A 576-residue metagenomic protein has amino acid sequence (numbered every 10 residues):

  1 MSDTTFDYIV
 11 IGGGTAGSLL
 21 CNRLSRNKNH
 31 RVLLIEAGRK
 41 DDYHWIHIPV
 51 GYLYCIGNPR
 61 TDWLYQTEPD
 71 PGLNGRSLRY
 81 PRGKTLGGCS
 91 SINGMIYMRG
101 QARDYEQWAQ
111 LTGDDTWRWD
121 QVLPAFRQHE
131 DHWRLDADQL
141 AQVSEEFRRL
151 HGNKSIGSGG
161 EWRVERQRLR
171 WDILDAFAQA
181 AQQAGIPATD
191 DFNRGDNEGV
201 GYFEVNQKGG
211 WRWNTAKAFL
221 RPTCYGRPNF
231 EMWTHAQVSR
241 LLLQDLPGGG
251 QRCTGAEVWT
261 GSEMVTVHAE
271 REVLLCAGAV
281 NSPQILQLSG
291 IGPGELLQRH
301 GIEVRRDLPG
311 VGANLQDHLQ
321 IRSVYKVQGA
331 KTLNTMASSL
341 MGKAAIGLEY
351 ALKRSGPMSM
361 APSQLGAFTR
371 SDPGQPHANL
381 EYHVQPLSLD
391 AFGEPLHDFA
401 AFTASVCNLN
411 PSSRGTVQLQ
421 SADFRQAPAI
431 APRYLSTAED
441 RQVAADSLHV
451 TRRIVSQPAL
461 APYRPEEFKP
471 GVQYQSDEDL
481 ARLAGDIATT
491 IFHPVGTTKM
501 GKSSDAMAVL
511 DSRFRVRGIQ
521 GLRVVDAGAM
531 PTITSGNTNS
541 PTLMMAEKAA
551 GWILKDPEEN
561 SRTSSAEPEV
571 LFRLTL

Functional and structural regions predicted by a protein language model:
M1-H129, D136, D307-L308, H318-Q320 (+1 more regions): N-terminal glycine-rich phosphate/pyrophosphate-binding loop and immediately adjacent elements
M1-Y8, R26-N29, G551-L576: Extreme N-terminal leader/targeting segments of oxidoreductases
N27-R31, R39-Y43, L241-E349, G356 (+1 more regions): Glycine-rich loop(s) and the adjacent beta-strand/alpha-helix scaffold that form part
Q110-C253, R322-A344: Conserved redox-cofactor binding core of oxidoreductases
A181, H449-S456, E547-E559: Internal hydrophobic alpha-helix adjacent to the cofactor/substrate pocket in enzyme cavities
Q207, W211, T234, S239-P247 (+5 more regions): A glycine-rich dinucleotide-binding beta-alpha-beta segment and adjacent secondary-structure elements that constitute
V324-A444, T490-G496, S504, V524-A527 (+1 more regions): FAD cofactor-binding and catalytic pocket of flavoenzymes
I533-G551: A conserved FAD-binding loop/helix module that cradles the flavin
